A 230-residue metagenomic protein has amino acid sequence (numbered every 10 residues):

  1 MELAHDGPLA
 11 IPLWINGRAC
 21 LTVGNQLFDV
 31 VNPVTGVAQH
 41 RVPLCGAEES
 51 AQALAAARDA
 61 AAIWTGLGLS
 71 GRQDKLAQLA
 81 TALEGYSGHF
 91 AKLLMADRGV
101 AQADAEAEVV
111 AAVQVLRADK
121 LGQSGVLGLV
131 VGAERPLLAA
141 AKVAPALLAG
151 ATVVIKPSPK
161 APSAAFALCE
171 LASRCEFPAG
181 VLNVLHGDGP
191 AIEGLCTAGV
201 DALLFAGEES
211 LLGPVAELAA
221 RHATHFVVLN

Functional and structural regions predicted by a protein language model:
M1-Q123: N-terminal Rossmann-like NAD(P)+-binding subdomain of aldehyde/semialdehyde dehydrogenases
L121-N230: Rossmann-like NAD(P) dinucleotide-binding subdomain of oxidoreductase/dehydrogenase enzymes
